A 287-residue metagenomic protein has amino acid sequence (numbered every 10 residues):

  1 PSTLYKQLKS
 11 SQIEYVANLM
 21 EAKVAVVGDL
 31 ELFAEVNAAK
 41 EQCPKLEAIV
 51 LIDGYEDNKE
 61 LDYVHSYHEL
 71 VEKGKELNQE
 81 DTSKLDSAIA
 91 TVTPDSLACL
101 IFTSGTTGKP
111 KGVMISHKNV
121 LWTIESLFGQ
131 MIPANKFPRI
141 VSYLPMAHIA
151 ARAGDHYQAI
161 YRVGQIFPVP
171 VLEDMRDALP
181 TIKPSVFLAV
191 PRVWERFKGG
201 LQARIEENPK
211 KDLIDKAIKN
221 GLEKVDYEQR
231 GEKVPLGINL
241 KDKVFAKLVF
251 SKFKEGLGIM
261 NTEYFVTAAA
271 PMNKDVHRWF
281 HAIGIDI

Functional and structural regions predicted by a protein language model:
P1-K73: Structural core segment of the AMP-binding/adenylate-forming
Y5, Y143-H148, A269-A270: Conserved AMP-binding
E14, D86-I89, R176, F250 (+1 more regions): Short hydrophobic/charged patches on amphipathic alpha-helices used for structural packing and interfaces
H65, K75-F102, K109, P133-R139: Conserved pre-ATP/AMP-binding loop-to-beta segment of ANL
G105-T106, A269: Conserved G/P- and acidic residue-centered "switch" motifs that form tight phosphate/ATP-binding loops in soluble
L121-R139, M146-F250, N261, D286: Conserved AMP-binding/adenylation subdomain of ANL enzymes
F245-I287: Conserved AMP-binding/adenylate-forming
